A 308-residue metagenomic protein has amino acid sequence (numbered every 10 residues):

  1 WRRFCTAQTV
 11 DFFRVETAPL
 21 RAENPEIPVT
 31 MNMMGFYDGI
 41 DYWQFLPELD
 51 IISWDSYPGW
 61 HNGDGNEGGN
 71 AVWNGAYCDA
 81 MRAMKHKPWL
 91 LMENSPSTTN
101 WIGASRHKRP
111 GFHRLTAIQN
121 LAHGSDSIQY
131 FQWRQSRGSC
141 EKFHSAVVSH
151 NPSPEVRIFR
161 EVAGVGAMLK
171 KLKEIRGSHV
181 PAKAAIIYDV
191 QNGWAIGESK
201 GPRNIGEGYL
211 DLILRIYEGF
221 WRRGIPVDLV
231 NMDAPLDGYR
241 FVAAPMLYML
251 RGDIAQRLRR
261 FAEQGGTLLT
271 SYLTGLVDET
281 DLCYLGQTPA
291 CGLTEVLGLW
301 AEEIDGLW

Functional and structural regions predicted by a protein language model:
W1-D11, V15: Active-site-proximal, well-structured secondary-structure segments within enzyme catalytic domains
R14, A22, E26, G35 (+2 more regions): Carbohydrate-binding surfaces of carbohydrate-active enzymes
G39-Y42: Short, glycine/polar-rich helix-capping loops at beta-to-alpha or helix-loop-helix junctions that flank or form
